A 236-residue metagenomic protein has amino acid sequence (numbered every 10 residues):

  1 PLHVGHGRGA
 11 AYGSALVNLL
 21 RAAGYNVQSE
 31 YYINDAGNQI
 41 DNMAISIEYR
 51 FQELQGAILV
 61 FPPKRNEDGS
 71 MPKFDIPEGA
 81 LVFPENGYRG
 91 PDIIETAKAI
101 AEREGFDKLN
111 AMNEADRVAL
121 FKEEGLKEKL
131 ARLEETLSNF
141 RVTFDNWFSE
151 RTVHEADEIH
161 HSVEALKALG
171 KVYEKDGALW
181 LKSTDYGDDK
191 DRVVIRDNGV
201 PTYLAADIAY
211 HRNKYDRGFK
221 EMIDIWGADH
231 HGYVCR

Functional and structural regions predicted by a protein language model:
P1-R236: NTP-dependent nucleotidyl-transfer catalytic core
